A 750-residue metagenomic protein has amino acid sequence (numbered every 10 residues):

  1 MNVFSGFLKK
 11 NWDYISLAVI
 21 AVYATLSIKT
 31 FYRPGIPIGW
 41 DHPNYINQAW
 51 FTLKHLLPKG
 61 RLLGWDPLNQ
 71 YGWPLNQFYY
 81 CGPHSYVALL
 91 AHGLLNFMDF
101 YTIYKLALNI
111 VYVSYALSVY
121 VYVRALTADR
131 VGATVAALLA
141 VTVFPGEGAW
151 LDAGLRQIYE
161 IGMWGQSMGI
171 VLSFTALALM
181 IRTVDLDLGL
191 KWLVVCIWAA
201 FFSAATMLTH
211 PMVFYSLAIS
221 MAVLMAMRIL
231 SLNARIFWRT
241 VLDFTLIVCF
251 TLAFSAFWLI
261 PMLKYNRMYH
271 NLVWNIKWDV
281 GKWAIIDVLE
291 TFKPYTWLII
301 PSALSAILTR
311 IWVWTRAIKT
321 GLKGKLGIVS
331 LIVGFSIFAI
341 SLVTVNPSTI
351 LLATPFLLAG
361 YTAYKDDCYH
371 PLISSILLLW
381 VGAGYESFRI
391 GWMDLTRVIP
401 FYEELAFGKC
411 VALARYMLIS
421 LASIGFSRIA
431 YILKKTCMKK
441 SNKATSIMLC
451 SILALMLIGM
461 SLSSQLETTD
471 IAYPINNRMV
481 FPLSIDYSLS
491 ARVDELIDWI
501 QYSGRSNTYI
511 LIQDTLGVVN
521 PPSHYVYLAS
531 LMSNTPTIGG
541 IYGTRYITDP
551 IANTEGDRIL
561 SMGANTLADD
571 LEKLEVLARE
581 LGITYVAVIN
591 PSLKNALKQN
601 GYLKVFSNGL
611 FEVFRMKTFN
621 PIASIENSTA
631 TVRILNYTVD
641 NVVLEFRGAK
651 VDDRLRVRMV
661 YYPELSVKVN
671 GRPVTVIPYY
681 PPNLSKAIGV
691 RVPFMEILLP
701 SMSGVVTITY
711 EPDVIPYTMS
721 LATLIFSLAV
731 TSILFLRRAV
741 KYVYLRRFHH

Functional and structural regions predicted by a protein language model:
M1-S484, S488, R492-R505, A568 (+6 more regions): Membrane-embedded transmembrane-helix bundle of lipid-linked glycan/lipid transferases
P37, H55, G60, H92-F97 (+7 more regions): Extracytoplasmic
L188-L193, V518-V519, G689: Short, solvent-exposed loop/turn segments that connect beta-strands within catalytic domains and beta-strand-rich
P678, S685-I688, Y717-S720: A short, polar/proline- and glycine-enriched secondary-structure boundary/capping micro-motif
P693-I697: Short strand-edge motifs at loop-to-beta-strand transitions and within beta-strands of extracellular beta-rich domains
